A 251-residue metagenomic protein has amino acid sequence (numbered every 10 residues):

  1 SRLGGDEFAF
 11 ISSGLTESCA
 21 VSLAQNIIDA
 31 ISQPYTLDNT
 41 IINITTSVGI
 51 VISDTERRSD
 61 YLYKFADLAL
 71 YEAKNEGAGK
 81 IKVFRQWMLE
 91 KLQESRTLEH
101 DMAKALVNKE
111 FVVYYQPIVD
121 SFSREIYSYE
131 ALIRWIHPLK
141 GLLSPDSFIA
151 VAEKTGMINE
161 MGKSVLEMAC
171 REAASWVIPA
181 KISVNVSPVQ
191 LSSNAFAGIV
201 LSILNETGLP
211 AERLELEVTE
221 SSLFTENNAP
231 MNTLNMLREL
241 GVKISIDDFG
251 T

Functional and structural regions predicted by a protein language model:
S1-R2, I42: A short pre-motif secondary-structure segment
R2-D6, I11-G14, S18, S22 (+4 more regions): Cytosolic catalytic cores of cyclic-nucleotide second-messenger enzymes
I11-A20, D38-I41, T46-L62, W87-K91 (+3 more regions): Catalytic strand-loop-helix junctions within cyclic-nucleotide turnover domains
N26, A30-T36, T40, S47-T55 (+8 more regions): Cyclic nucleotide signaling catalytic output domains
I42-T46, F111, Y129, A180-I182 (+1 more regions): PAS and PAS-like sensory/regulatory domains
E94-V151, N185, E217, I246: Active-site core of bacterial EAL-family cyclic-dinucleotide phosphodiesterase domains
E160, S164-V186, G198, S202-R213 (+1 more regions): Helix C-cap/alpha-to-beta connector motif
L201-T251: The catalytic core of metal-dependent phosphodiesterases that act on cyclic dinucleotides
